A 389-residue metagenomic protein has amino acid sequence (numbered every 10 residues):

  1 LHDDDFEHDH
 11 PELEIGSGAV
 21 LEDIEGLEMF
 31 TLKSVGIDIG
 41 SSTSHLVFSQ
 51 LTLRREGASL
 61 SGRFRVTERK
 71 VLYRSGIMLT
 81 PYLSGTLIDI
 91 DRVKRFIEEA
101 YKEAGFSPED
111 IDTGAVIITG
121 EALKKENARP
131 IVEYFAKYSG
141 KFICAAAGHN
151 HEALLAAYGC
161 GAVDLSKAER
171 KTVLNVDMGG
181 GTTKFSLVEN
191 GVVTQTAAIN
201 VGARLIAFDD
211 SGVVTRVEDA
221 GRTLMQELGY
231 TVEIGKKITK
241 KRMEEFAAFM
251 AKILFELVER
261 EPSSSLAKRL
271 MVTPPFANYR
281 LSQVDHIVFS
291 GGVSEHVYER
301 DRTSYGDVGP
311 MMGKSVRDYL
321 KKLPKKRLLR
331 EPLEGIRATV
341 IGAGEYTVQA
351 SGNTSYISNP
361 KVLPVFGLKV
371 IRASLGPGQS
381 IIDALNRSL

Functional and structural regions predicted by a protein language model:
L1-I39, V47-A58, R63-N175, V188-M311 (+1 more regions): Nucleotide/phosphate-binding catalytic cleft detector across ATP-hydrolyzing and phosphate-transferring enzymes
S42, G181-T183: Conserved Rossmann-like nucleotide-cofactor binding loop
S42, V71, K325: Residue-level signal for beta-strand positions within conserved beta-sheet cores that form or flank
Y138-A153, G313-R337: Conserved phosphate-binding/catalytic loops in two-lobed NTP-binding clefts
M178: Extended, Lys/Arg-enriched charged tracts that mediate electrostatic binding to polyanionic substrates
